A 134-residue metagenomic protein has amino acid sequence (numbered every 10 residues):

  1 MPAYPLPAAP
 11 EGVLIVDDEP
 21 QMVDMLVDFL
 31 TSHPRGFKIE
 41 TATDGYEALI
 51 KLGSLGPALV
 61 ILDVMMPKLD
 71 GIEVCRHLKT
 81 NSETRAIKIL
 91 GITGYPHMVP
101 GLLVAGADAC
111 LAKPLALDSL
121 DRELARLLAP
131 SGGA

Functional and structural regions predicted by a protein language model:
M1-L14, D118-A134: Non-catalytic signal-transmission and effector/linker regions of two-component phosphorelay proteins
Y4, T41-L59, L102: Acidic, metal-coordinating helix/loop segments flanking the phosphotransfer/catalytic sites of two-component signaling
D17, D63: Active-site residues of response regulator receiver
P20-E40: Two-component/phosphorelay signaling modules centered on CheY-like receiver
V23, M66-P67, R85: The feature encodes the CheY-like receiver
D44-E47, D70-V74: Acidic catalytic/metal-coordinating carboxylates
E73, Y95-L111, S119-R122: Alpha4 helix (beta4-alpha4-beta5 surface) of REC/receiver domains from two-component response regulators
L90-I92: Hydrophobic/aromatic residues positioned on beta-strands within the core alpha/beta folds
